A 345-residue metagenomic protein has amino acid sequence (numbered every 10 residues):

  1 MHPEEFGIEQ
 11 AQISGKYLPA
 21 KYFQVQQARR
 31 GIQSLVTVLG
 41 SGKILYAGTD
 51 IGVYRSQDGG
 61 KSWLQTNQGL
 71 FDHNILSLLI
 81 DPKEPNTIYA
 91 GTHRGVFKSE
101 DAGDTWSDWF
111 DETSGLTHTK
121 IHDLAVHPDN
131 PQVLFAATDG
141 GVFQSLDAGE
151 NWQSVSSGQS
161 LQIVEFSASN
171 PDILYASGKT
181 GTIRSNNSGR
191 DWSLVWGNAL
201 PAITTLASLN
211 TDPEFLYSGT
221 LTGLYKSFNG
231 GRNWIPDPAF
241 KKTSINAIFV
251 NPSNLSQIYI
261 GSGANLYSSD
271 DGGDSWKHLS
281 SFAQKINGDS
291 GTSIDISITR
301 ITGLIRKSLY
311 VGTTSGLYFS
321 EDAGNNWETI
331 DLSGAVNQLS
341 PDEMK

Functional and structural regions predicted by a protein language model:
M1-K345: Extracellular glycan-interacting surfaces
